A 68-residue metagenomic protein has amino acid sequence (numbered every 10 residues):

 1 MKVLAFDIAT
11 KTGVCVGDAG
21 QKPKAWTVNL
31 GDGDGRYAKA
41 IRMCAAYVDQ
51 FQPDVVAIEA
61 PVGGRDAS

Functional and structural regions predicted by a protein language model:
M1-S68: Phosphate- and other anionic-substrate recognition elements at nucleic-acid/protein interfaces
